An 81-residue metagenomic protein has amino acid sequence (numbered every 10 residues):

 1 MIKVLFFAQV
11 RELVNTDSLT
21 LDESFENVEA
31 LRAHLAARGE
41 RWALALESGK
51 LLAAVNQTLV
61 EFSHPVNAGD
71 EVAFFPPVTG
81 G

Functional and structural regions predicted by a protein language model:
M1-G80: Ubiquitin-like/PB1-type beta-grasp interaction modules and other compact soluble beta-rich domains
